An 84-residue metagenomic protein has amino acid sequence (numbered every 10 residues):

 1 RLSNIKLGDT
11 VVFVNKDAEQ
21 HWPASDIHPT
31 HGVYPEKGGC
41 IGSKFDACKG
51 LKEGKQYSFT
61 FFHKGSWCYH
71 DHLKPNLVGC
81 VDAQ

Functional and structural regions predicted by a protein language model:
R1-Q84: Extracytoplasmic copper-binding redox domains, predominantly the cupredoxin/blue-copper superfamily
